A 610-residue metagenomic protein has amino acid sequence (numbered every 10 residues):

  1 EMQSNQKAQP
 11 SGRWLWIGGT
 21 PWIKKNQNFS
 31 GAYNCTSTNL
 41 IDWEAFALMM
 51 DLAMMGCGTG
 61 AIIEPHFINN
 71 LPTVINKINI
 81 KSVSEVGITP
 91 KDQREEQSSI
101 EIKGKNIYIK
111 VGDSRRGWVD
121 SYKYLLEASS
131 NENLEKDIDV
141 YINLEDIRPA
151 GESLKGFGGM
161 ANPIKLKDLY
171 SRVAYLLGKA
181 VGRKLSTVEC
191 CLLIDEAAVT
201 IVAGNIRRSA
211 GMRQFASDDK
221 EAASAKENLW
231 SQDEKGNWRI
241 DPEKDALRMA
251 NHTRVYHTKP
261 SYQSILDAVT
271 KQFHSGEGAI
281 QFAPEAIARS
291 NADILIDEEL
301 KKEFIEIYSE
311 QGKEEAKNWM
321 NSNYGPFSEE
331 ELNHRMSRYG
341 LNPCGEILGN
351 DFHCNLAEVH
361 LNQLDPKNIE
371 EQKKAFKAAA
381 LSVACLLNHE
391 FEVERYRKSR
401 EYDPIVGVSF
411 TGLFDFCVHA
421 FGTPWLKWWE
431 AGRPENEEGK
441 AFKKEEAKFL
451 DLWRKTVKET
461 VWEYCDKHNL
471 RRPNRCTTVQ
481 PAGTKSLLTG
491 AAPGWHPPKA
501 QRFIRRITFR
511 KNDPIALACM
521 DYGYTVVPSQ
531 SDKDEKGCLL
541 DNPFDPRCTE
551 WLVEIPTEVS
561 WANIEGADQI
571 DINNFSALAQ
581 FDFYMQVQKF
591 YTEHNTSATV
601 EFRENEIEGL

Functional and structural regions predicted by a protein language model:
E1-L610: Extended catalytic cores of very large enzyme megasubunits
